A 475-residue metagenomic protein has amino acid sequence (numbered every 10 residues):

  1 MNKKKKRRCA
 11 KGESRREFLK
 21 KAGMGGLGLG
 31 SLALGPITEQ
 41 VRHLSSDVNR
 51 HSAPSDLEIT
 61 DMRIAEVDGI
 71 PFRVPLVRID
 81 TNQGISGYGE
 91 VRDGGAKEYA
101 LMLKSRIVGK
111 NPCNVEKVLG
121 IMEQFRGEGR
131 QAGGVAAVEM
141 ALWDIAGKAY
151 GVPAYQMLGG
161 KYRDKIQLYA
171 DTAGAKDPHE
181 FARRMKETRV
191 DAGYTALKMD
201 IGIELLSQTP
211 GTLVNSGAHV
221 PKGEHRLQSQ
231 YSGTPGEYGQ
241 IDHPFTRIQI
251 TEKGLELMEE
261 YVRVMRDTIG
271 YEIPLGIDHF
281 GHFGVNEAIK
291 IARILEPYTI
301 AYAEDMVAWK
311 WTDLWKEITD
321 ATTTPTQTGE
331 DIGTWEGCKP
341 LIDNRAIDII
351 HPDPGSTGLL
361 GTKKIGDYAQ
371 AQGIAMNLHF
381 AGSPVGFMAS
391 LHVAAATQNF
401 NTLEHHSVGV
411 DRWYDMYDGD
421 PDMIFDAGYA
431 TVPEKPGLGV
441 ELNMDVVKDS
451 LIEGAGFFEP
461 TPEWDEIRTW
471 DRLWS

Functional and structural regions predicted by a protein language model:
M1-E17: N-terminal secretory signal peptides
G12, A33-I70, V77-I79, S86: C-terminal segment of N-terminal export signals and the immediately downstream linker at the start of the mature
G23-M24, G28-L32, S52-L57, M62-V67 (+3 more regions): Flexible C-terminal active-site loop/helix
P75-T81, P421: Short beta-strand elements
N82-V152, D471: Metal- or metallocofactor-binding catalytic centers and their adjacent structured scaffolds across diverse enzyme
G84, V138, G151, L197 (+6 more regions): Conserved, mostly hydrophobic/aromatic
S105, K110, N114, R293-Y302 (+1 more regions): Shared catalytic-loop signature of beta/alpha-barrel
K165-K316: Metal-dependent enolase-superfamily TIM-barrel catalytic cores that perform enediolate-based chemistry
